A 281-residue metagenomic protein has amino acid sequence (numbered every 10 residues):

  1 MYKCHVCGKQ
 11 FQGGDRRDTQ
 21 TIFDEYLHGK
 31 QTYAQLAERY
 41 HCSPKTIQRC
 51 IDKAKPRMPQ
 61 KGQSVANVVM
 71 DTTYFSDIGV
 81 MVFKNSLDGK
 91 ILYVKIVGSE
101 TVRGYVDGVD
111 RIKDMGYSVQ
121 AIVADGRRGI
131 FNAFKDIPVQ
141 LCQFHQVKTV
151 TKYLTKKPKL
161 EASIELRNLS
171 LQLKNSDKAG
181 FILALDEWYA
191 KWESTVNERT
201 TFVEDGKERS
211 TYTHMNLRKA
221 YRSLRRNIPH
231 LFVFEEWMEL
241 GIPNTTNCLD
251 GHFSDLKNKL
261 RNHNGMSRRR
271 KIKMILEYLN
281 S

Functional and structural regions predicted by a protein language model:
M1-G79, K113: Short, positively charged, Gly/Tyr-enriched micro-motifs that form contact patches at catalytic or ligand/partner
D18-T19, F23, D114-R128, N168-S281: Acidic/histidine-rich catalytic cores and adjacent linkers of DNA breakage/strand-transfer/modification proteins
Y33, V109, F253: Generic structural marker for isolated residues within well-ordered, non-membrane alpha-helices of soluble domains
Y33-Q35, K90-K95, S170-L173: Short acidic, glycine/Ser/Thr-rich loop/turn "cap" segments at secondary-structure junctions
Y40, G116-Y117, I137: A structural signal for short coil/turn segments at secondary-structure junctions
T46-R128, N132, N227, C248: RNase H-like nuclease fold core
I78, F131-N132, K152, K257 (+1 more regions): Short helix/loop capping segments that flank catalytic or ligand/cofactor-binding pockets
A121-R167: Conserved beta-strand -> loop -> alpha-helix junction used to position metal-binding or nucleic-acid-contacting
